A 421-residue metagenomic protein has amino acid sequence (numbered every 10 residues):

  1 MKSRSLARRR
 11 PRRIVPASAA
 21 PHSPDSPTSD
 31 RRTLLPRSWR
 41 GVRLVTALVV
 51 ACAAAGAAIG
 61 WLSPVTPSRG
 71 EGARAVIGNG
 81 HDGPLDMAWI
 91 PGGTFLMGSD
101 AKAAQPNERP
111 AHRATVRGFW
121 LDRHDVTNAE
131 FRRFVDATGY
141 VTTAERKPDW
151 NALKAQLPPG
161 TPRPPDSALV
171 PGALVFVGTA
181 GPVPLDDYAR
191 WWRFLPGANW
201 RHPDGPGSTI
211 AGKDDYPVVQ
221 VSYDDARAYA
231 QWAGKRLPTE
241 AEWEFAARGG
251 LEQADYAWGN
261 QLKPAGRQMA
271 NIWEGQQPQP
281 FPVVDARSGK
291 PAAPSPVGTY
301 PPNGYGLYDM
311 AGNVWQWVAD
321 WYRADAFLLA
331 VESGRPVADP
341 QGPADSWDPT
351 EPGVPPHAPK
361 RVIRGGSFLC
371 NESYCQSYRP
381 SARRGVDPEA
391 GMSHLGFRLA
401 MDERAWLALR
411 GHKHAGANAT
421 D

Functional and structural regions predicted by a protein language model:
K2-G207, D224, E252, D348 (+4 more regions): Short, compositionally biased
G80-H81, P106-N107, G298-P301, M392: Short solvent-exposed loop/turn micro-motifs enriched in small/polar/acidic residues
I90, L96, D100-A101, K147-P380 (+1 more regions): Functional-site microenvironments in short loops/helix caps that host divalent-cation chemistry
R113, S288-G289, T299, D387 (+1 more regions): Residue-level "hotspot" positions that anchor or transmit function at local structural transition points
R123-N128, V219-Y223, R236, M392: Solvent-exposed, acidic/flexible segments
P355-H357, A390-S393: A structural signal for short secondary-structure junctions
